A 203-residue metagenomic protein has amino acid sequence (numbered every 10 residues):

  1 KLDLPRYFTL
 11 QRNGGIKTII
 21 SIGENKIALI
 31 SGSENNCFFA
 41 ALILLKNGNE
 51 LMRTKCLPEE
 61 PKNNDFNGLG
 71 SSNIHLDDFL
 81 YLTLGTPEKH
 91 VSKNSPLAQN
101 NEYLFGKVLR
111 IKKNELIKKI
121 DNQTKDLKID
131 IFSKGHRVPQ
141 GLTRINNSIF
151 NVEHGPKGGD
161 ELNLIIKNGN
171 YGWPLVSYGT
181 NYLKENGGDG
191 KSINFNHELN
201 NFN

Functional and structural regions predicted by a protein language model:
K1-S92, G141-G155, N203: Acidic, Gly/Ser/Thr-rich repeat motifs that build Ca2+-stabilized beta-propeller blades
G14-I16, T86-N203: Beta-propeller domain segments
